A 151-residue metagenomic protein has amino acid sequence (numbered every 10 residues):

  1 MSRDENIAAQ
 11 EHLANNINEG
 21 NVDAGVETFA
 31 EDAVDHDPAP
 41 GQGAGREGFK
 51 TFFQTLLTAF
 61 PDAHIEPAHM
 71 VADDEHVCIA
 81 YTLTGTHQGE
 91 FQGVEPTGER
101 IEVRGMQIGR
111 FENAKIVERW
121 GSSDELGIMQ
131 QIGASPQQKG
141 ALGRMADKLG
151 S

Functional and structural regions predicted by a protein language model:
M1-S151: C-terminal and inter-domain tail/linker signature
